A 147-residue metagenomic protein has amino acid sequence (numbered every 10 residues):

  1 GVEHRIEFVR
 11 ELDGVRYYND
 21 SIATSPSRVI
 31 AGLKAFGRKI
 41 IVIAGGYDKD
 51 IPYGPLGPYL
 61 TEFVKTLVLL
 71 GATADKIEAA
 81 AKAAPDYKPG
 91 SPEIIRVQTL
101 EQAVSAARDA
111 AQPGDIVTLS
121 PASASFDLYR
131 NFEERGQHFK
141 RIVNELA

Functional and structural regions predicted by a protein language model:
G1-V64: Nucleotide phosphate-binding/pyrophosphate-handling subdomain across enzymes that bind or process nucleotide phosphates
L12, T118-A122: Short beta-strands and strand-loop turn motifs
D20, V42, L67, L119 (+1 more regions): Residue-level signal for inorganic ion chemistry
D20-S21, G45-G46, L70, I95 (+1 more regions): Glycine- and other small-residue-rich loops at beta-strand/loop junctions that grip anionic moieties
R28, K76-A80, L128: Phosphate- and divalent-cation-binding pockets in alpha/beta enzyme and binding domains that engage nucleotide-derived
L56-G114: C-terminal helical cap/extension that packs against the catalytic core of soluble nucleotide-cofactor enzymes
A122-A147: Glycine/aspartate-rich loop-and-adjacent alpha/beta segment that forms the canonical ThDP
